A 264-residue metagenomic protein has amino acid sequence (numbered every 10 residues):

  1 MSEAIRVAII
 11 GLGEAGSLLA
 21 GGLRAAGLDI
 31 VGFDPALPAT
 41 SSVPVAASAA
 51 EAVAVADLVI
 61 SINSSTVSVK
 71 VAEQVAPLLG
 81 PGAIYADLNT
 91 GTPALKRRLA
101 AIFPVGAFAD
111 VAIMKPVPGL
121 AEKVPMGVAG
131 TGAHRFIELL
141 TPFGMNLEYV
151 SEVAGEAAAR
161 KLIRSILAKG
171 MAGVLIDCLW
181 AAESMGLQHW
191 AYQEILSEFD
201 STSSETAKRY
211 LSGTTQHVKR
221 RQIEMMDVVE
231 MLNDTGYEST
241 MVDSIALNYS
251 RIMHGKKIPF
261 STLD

Functional and structural regions predicted by a protein language model:
M1-A54: NAD(P)+-binding Rossmann beta1-loop-alpha1 motif at the extreme N-terminus of oxidoreductases
V7, I30, F108, L147 (+1 more regions): Hydrophobic anchor at the start of a short beta-strand that flanks the dinucleotide cofactor-binding loop
I10, F33, S61-I62, V111: The conserved SAM/SAH-binding core of class I Rossmann-like methyltransferase domains, concentrating on the hydrophobic
G27, V43, V55-A56, G82 (+2 more regions): Short, well-ordered alpha-helix to beta-strand connector turns
A49-A107: Rossmann-fold NAD(P) dinucleotide-binding segment
S68, G91-K169: Rossmann-fold dinucleotide-binding core
A159-F260: Helical "substrate-binding/catalytic lid" subdomain of Rossmann-like NAD(P)-dependent dehydrogenases/reductases
